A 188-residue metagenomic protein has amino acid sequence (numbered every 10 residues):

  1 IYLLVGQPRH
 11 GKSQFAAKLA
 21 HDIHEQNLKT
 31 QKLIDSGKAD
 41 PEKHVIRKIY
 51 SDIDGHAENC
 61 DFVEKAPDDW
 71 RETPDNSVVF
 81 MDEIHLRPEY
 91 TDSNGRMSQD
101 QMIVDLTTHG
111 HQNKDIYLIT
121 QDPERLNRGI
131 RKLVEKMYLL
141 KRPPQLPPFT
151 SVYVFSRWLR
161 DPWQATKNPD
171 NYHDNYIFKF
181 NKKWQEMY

Functional and structural regions predicted by a protein language model:
L4: Hydrophobic anchor at the beta1->P-loop junction of P-loop NTPases
Q7: P-loop (Walker A) phosphate-binding loop of NTP-binding proteins
K12-S13: Conserved lysine of the Walker
D22-S36, D40-K48: Post-Walker A helix-loop "phosphate-sensing" segment adjacent to the P-loop in P-loop NTPases
H44, D54-T108: Conserved nucleotide-sensing/catalytic segment adjacent to the nucleotide-binding pocket in NTP-handling enzymes
L86-K167: Replace "adjacent to P-loop NTPase cores in ATP/GTP-dependent enzymes" with "adjacent to NTP-binding cores
V152, W158-L159, W163-Y188: Conserved P-loop NTPase motor module
